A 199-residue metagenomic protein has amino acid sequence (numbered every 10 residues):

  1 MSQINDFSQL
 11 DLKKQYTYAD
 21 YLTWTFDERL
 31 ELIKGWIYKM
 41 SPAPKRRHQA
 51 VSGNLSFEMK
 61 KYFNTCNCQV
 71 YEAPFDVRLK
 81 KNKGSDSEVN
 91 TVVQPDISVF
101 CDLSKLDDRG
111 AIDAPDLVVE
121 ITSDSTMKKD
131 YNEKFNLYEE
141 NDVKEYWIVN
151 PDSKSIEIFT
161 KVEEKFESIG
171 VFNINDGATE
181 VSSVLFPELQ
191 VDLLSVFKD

Functional and structural regions predicted by a protein language model:
M1-D199: Gly/Pro/Ser/Thr-rich low-complexity, intrinsically disordered segments predominantly at protein N-termini
